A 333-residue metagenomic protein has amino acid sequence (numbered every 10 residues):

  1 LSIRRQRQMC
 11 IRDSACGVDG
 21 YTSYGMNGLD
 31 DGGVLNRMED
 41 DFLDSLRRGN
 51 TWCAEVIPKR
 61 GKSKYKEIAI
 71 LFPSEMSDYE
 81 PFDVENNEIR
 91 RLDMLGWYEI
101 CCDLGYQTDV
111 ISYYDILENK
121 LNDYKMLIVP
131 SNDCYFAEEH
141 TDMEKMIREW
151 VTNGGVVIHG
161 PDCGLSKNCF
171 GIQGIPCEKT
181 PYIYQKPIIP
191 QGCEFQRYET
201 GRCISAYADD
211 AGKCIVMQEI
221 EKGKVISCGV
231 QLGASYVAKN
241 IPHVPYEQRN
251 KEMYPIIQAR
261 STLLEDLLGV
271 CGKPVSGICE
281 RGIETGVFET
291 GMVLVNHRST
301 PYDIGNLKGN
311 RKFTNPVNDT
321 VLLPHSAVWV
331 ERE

Functional and structural regions predicted by a protein language model:
L1-R7, I11: Single conserved hydrophobic/aromatic residue that forms the stacking wall/gate of nucleotide- or nucleobase-binding
R12-T51: Helix-enriched interaction subdomains in cytosolic or periplasmic regions, typified by TIR/SEFIR signaling/NADase cores
V18, D40-D123, F288-T290: Aromatic-Pro/Gly-enriched surface loop or interdomain linker that acts as a lid/target-recognition segment
Y24-N27, I70-E75, P130-N132, C228-Q231: Short loop/turn segments at strand-loop or loop-helix junctions that form parts of catalytic or ligand-binding pockets
M26-D31, E75, D162-K167: Short beta-alpha junction loops
L121-C134: Short, well-ordered secondary-structure micro-motifs within conserved domains or adaptor modules
S131-E333: A conserved amphipathic helix/loop scaffold that creates a polar/acidic microenvironment used either to coordinate
